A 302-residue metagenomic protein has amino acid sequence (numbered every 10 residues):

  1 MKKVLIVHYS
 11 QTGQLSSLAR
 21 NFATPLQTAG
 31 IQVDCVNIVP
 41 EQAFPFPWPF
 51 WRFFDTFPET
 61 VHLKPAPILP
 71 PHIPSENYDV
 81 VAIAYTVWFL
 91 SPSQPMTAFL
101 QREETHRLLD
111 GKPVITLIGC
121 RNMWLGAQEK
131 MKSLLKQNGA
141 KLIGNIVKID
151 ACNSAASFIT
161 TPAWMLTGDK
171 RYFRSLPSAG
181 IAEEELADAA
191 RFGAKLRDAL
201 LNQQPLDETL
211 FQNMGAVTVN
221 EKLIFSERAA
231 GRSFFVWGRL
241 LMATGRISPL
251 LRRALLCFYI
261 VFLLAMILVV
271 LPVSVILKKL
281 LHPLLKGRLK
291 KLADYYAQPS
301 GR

Functional and structural regions predicted by a protein language model:
M1-A84, L90-P95, Q101, L109 (+2 more regions): N-terminal beta1-alpha1-beta2 submodule of the flavodoxin-like/Rossmannoid cofactor-binding fold
P45-F50, Q128-E129, S154-I159: Short aromatic-enriched loop/helix-cap "lid" or pocket-rim segments at secondary-structure transitions that line
F57-E59, L134-K141, T161-F173: A polyampholytic, Gly/Pro-enriched intrinsically disordered region
I68, V87, N122, G126: Internal, well-ordered alpha/beta segment that forms a basic, Gly-enriched binding/recognition surface
P92, A127-M131, E185-D188, F192: Internal, well-ordered alpha-helical segments in soluble enzyme and binding-protein domains
A98-H106, L134-L135: A glycine- and small-aliphatic-rich helix-loop capping segment at beta-alpha/alpha-beta transitions that lines
P113-A155: Short, glycine-/small-residue-rich phosphate/pyrophosphate-handling segment
N153-E227: Glycine-rich phosphate/pyrophosphate-binding loop and the adjoining helix
